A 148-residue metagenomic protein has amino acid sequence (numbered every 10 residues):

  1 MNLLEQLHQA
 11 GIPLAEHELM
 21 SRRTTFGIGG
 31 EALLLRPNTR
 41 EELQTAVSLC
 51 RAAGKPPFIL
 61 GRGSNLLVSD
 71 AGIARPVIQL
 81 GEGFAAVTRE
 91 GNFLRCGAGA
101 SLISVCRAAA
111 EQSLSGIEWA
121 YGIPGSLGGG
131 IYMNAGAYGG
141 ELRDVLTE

Functional and structural regions predicted by a protein language model:
M1-L127: Anion-binding (especially nucleotide phosphate/pyrophosphate-binding) glycine-rich loop and adjoining beta-alpha core
E118-A120, S126-E148: FAD-binding subdomain of flavoenzyme oxidoreductases
